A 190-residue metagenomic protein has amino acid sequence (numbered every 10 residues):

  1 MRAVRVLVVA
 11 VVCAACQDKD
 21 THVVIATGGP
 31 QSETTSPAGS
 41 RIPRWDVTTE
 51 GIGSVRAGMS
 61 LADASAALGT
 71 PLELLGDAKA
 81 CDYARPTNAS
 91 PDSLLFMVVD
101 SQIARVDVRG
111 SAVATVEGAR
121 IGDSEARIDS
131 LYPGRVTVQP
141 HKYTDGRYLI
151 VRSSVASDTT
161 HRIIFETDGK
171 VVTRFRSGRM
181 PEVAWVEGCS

Functional and structural regions predicted by a protein language model:
M1-A14: Sec-dependent bacterial lipoprotein signal peptides
C16-K19: Bacterial signal peptide processing site
H22-G29, S60-V99, E125-V171, S177 (+1 more regions): A cross-family detector of function-defining hotspots
V24-M59, A66: N-terminal low-complexity, Pro/Thr/Ser-rich intrinsically disordered segments that act as propeptides or flexible
R41-E50, I103-V113: Acidic/histidine-rich, surface-exposed loop or edge segments in extracytoplasmic proteins
T48-E50, D77-R85, S111-V116: N-terminal post-signal-peptidase region of extra-cytosolic proteins
R120-G122: Mature extracytoplasmic domains of secretory-pathway proteins
C189-S190: Solenoidal tandem-repeat scaffolds enriched in leucines and small polar residues
